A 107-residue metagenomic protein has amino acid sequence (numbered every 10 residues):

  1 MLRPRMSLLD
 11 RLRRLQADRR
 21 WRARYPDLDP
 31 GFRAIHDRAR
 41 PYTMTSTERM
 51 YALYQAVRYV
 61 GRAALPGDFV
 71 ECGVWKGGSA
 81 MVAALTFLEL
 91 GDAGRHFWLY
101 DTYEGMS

Functional and structural regions predicted by a protein language model:
M1-S107: A short alpha-helical cap/connector motif
